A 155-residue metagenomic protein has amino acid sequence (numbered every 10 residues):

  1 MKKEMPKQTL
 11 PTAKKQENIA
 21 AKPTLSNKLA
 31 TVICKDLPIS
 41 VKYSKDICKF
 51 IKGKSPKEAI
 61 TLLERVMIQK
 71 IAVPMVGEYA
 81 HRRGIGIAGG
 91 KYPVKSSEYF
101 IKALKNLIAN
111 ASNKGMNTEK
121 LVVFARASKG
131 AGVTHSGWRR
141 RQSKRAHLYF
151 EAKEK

Functional and structural regions predicted by a protein language model:
K2-E119, E151-E154: Ribosome large-subunit tunnel/peptidyl-transferase-proximal elements
R65, R82-R83, R126, R139-R141 (+1 more regions): Arginine residue identity/basic-tract feature
N117-W138: Extended, charged amphipathic interaction segments
V122, G137-K155: C-terminal edge-of-domain segments
